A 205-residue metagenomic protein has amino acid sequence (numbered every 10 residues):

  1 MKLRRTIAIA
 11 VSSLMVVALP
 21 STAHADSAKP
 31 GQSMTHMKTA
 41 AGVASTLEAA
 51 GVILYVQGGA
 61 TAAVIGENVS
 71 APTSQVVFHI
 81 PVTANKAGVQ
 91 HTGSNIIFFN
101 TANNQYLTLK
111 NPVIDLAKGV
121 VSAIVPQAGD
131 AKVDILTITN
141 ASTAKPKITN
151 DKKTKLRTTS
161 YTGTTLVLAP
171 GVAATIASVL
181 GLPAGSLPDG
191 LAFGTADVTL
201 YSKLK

Functional and structural regions predicted by a protein language model:
M1-A25: Secretory targeting and sorting signals
I9-A10, G42, T139: Intrinsic disorder/low-complexity segments
M15-V17, K86, F99, P188: Generic marker of residues within folded, mature protein domains
T22-H24, V52, S122-I124: Surface-exposed beta-strand edges and their flanking turn/coil or helix-capping segments
A25-A87, T162-K205: N-terminal segment immediately downstream of the Sec signal-peptide cleavage site in secreted/extracellular proteins
T61-A141: Predominantly extracellular/secreted and cell-surface proteins with exposed, flexible low-complexity segments
I124, A128-A173: Extended amphipathic ligand-handling, pore-lining, and cofactor/metal-binding catalytic surfaces
